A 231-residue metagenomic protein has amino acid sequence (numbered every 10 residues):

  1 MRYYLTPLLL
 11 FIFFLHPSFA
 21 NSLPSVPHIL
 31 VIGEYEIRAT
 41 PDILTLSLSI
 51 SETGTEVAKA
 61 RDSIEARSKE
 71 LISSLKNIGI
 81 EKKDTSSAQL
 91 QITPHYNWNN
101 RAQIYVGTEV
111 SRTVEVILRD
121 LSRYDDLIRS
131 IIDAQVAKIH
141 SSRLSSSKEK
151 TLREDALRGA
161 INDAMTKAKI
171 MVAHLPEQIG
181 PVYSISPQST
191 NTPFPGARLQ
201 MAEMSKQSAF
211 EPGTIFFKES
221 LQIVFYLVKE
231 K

Functional and structural regions predicted by a protein language model:
R2-Y4, L15-K231: Short, charge-dense linear interaction motifs
L5-L10: Sec-dependent N-terminal signal peptides
